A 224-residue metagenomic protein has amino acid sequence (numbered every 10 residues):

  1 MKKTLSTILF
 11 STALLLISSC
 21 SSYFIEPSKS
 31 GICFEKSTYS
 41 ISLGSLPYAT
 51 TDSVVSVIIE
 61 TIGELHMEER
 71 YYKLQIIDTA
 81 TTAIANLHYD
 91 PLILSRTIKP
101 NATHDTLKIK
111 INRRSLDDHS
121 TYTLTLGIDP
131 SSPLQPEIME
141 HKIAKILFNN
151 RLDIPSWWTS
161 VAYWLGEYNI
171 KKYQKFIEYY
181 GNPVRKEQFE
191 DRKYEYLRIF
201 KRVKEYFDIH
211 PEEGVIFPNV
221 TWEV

Functional and structural regions predicted by a protein language model:
M1-L5: Positively charged n-region of N-terminal signal peptides that target proteins for export
S6, L74-I76: Short, charged low-complexity linear motifs
S6-T12: Sec-dependent N-terminal signal peptides
L16-S19: C-terminal motif of bacterial Sec signal peptides marking the signal peptidase cleavage site
S21-Y71, D78-D90, T106, K110-L124 (+1 more regions): Intrinsically disordered, low-complexity regulatory regions in eukaryotic proteins
R96-H104: Short proline/glycine- and polar residue-rich coil/turn motifs
